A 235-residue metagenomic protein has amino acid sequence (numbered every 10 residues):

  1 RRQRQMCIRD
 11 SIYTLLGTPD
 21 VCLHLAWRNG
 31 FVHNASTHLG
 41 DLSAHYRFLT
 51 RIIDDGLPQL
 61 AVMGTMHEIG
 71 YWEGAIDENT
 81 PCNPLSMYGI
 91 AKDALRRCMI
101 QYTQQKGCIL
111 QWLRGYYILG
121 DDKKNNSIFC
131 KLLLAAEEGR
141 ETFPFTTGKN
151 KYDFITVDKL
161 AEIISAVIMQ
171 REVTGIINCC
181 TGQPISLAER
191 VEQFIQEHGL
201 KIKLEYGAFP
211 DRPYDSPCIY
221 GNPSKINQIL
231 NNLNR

Functional and structural regions predicted by a protein language model:
Q3-I8: Short, small-residue-biased leader/transition segments that mark boundaries at the very start of proteins
R9-S43: NAD(P)H-binding glycine-rich loop region in Rossmannoid oxidoreductase-like domains and their noncatalytic homologs
C22-L25, L60-M66, L113-G115: SDR active-site strand-loop-helix element
F31-H38, Y71-A75, K124-N125: Conserved catalytic-core motifs of eukaryotic protein kinase domains, centered on the activation segment
Y46-M87: Conserved Rossmann-fold NAD(P)-dependent oxidoreductase catalytic core, especially the SDR/UDP-sugar
M87, A91-A94: Active-site helix of classical SDR
R97-K151, V157, F194: NAD(P)-dependent short-chain dehydrogenase/reductase
G139-R140, P144-G148, Y152-R235: C-terminal substrate-binding subdomain of Rossmann-fold SDR/epimerase-dehydratase oxidoreductases
